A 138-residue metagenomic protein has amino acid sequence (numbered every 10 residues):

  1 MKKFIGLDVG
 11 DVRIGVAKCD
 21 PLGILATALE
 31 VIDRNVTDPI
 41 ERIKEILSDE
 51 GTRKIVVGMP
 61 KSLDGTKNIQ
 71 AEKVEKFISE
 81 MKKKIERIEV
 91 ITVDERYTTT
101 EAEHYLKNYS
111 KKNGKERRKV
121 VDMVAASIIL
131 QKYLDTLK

Functional and structural regions predicted by a protein language model:
K2-F4, V12, A17-K138: Phosphate- and other anionic-substrate recognition elements at nucleic-acid/protein interfaces
D8: Conserved catalytic-loop position in the HRD/HxD motif
